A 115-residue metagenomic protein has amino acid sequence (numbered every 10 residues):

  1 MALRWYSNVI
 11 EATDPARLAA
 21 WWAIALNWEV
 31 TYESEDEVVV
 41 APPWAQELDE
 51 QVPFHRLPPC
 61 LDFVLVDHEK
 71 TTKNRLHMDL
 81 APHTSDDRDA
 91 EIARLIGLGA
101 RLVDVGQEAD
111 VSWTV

Functional and structural regions predicted by a protein language model:
M1-A19, L76-L80: N-terminal beta-strand motif that seeds the catalytic metal site of vicinal oxygen chelate
A2-L3, S7-I10, V39-A41, Q46-F54 (+2 more regions): Vicinal oxygen chelate
R17-L18, S85-E91: Short, conserved charged micro-motifs
W22-A23, L95: Conserved active-site tyrosine of GNAT-family acetyltransferases
A25-W28: N-terminal first-folded block
S34-D36: Ser/Thr- and Asn-enriched, surface-exposed coil loops between beta-strands
V40, R56, L61-T71, L80-T84: Domain-length accessory/inserted modules outside core catalytic folds
